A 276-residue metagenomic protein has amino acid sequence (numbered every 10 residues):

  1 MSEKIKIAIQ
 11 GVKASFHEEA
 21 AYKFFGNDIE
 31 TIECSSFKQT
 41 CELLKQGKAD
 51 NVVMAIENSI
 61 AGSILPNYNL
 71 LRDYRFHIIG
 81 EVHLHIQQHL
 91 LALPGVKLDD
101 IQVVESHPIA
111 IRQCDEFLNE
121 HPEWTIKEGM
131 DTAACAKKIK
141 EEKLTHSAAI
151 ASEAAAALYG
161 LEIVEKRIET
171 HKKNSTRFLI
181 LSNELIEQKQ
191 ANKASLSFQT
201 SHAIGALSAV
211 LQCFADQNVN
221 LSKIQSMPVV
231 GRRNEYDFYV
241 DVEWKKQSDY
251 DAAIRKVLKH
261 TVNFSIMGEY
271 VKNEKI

Functional and structural regions predicted by a protein language model:
M1-I276: Domain-level signature for soluble enzymes in the chorismate/prephenate branch of the shikimate pathway
